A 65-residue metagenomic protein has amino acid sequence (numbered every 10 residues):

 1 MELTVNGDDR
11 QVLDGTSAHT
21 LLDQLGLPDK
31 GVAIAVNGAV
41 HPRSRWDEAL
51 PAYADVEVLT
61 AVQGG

Functional and structural regions predicted by a protein language model:
M1-G64: Ubiquitin-like/PB1-type beta-grasp interaction modules and other compact soluble beta-rich domains
